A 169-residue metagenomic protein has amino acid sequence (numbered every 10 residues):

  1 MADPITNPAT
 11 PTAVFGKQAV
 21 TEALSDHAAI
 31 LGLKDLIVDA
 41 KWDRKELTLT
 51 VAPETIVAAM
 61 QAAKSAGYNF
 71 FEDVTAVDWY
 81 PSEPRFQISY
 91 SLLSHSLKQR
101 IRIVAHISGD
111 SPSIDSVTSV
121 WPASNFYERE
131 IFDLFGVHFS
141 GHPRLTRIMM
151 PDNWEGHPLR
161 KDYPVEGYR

Functional and structural regions predicted by a protein language model:
M1-R169: Terminal low-complexity/charged segments
